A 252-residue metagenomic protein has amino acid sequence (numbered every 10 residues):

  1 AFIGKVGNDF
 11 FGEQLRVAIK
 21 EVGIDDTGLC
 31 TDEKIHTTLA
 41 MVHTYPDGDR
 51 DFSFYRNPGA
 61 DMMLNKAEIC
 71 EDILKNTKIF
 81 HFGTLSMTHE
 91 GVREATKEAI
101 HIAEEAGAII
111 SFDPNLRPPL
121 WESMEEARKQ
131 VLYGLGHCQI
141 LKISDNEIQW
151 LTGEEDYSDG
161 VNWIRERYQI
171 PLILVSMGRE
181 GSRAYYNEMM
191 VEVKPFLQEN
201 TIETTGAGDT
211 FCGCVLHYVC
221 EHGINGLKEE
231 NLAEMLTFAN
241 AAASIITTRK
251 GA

Functional and structural regions predicted by a protein language model:
I3-T84: Conserved N-terminal subdomain of the carbohydrate kinase-like
G12-I24, R128-C138, G160-R165, L197: Short, electropositive alpha-helical surface patch
T38, T84-T88, A243, R249-A252: Glycine-rich phosphate/pyrophosphate-binding beta-alpha loops
S53, E90, L151, V219 (+1 more regions): Residues that scaffold the ATP/ADP-binding catalytic core of kinase and kinase-like folds
P58-A67, L120-E126, N225: Short gly/ser/thr-rich secondary-structure transition/capping motifs
I79, L85-W163, I170-P171, E180-G181: Conserved beta-alpha-beta core of the PfkB/ribokinase-like small-molecule kinase fold
H101, E154-A252: Conserved phosphate-binding/catalytic region of the ribokinase-like
